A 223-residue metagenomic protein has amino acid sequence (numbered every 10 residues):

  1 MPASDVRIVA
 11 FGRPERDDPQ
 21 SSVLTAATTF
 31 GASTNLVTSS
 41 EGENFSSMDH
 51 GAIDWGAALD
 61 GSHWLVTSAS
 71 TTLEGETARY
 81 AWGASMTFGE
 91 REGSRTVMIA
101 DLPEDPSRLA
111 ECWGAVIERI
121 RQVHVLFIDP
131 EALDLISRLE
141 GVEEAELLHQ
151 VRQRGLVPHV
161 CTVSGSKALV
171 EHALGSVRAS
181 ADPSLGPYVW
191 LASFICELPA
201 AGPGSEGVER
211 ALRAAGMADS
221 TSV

Functional and structural regions predicted by a protein language model:
M1-L185, I195-V223: Ribokinase/PfkB-type carbohydrate-kinase core domain
